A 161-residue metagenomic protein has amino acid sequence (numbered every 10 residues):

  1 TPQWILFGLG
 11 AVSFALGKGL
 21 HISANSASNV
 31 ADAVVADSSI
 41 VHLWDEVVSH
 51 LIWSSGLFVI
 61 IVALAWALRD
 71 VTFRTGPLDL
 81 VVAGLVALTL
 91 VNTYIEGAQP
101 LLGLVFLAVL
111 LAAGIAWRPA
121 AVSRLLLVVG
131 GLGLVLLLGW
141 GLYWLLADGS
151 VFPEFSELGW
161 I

Functional and structural regions predicted by a protein language model:
T1-F7, F73-V81, R118-G133: Membrane-interfacial loop-to-transmembrane alpha-helix junctions, especially the N-terminal start
I5-H21, L134-L137: Hydrophobic alpha-helical membrane-insertion segments
V12-L20, P77-A113: Hydrophobic alpha-helical transmembrane segments of integral membrane proteins
G19-V34, L102, L145-P153: Membrane-helix interface motif
V34-H42, W160-I161: Luminal/periplasmic active-site loops of membrane-embedded glycosylation enzymes
S38-S55: Short aromatic-rich membrane-water interface segments that cap or initiate transmembrane helices in multi-pass membrane
S55-G76: Transmembrane alpha-helical segments in integral membrane proteins
F106-I161: Terminal transmembrane helical module of multi-pass membrane proteins
